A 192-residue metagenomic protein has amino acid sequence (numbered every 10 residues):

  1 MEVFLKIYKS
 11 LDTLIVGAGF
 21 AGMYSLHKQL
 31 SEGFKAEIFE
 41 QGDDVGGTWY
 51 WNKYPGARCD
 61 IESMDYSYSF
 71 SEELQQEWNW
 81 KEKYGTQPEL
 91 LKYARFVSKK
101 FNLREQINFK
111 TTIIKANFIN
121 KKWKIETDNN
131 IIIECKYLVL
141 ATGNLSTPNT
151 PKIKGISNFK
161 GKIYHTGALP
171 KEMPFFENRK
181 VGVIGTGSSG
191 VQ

Functional and structural regions predicted by a protein language model:
M1-T13, S31-E32, D60, K92 (+2 more regions): Extreme N-terminal leader/targeting segments of oxidoreductases
L5-Y8, I132, P174-F175: Short, flexible hinge/linker loops that cap or flank conserved catalytic cores
Y8-I38, G182, G190-Q192: N-terminal Rossmann-like FAD-binding beta1-loop-alpha1 element of flavoenzymes
D12, K136, R179: Conserved acidic residues
E40-G47, K136-T142: Carboxylate/His-rich catalytic cores and anion/metal-binding grooves
Q41-D43, Y50-Y93: Glycine-rich active-site loop/strand segments that organize a redox cofactor
E73-W80, T86-L90, T142-Q192: Glycine-rich dinucleotide-binding loop and its adjacent helix/turn
W80-L145: Feature captures the FAD/FMN-dependent oxidoreductase FAD-binding
